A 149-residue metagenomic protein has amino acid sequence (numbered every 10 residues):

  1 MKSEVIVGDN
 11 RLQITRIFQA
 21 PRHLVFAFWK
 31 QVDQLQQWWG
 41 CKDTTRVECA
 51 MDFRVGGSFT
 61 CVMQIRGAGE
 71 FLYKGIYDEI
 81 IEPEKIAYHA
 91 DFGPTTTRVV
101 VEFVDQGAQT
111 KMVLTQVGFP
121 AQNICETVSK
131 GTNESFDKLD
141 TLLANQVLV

Functional and structural regions predicted by a protein language model:
M1-T44: Hydrophobic ligand-binding cavity/cleft-lining segments
D9-T15, R46, S58, L72 (+3 more regions): Intrinsic-disorder/low-complexity, polar/charged segments enriched in Ser/Thr/Lys/Arg/Asp/Glu/Gln
Q13-I14, D33-E70, V149: Short beta-edge strand/loop motif at the mouth of beta-sheet-based domains
R16, C49-M51, Y73-D78, A90 (+1 more regions): Hydrophobic/aromatic beta-strand elements that line small-molecule binding cavities or substrate pockets in beta-rich
R22-H23, D52-R54, D78-E84, E102-K111: A short, structured loop/turn motif at beta-sheet edges
V25, L35, F59, Y77 (+4 more regions): Hydrophobic pocket/interface hotspot
A87-E134: Beta-strand/loop substructures that line and gate deep hydrophobic ligand-binding cavities in soluble
L142-V149: Short, highly charged C-terminal tails/helix-capping segments
